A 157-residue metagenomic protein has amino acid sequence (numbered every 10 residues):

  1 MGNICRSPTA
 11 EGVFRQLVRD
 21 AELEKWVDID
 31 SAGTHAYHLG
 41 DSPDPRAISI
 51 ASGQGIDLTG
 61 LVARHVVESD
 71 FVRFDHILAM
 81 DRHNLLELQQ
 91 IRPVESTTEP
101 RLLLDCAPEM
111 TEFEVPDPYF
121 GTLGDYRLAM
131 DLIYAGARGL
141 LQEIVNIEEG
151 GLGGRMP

Functional and structural regions predicted by a protein language model:
M1-R73, Q142-P157: Conserved active-site segments centered on acidic
S7, D81-R82: Helix N-cap/beta->alpha junction signal
D70, H76, R82-P157: Phosphate-binding/catalytic loops
